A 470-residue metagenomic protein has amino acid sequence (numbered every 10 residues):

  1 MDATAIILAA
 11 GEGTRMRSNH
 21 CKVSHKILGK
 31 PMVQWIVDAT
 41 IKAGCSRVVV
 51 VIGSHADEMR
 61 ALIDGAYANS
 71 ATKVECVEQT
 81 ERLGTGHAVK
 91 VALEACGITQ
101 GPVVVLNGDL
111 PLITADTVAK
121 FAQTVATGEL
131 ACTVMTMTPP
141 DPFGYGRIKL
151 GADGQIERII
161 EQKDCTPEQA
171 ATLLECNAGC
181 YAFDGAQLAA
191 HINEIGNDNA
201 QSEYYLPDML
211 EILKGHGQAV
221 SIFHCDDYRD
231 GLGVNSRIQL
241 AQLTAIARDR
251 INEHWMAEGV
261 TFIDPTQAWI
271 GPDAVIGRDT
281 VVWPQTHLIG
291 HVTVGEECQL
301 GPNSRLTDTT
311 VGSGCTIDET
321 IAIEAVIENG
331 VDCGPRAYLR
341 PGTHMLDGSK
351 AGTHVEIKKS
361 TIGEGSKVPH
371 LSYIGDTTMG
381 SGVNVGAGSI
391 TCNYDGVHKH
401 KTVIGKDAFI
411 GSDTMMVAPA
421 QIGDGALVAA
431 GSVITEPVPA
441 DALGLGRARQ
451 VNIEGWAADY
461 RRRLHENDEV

Functional and structural regions predicted by a protein language model:
M1-S18: N-terminal nucleotide-binding beta1-loop-alpha1 segment
T4, P31-Q123, T127, H465-E466: Conserved N-terminal catalytic core of the sugar/cofactor nucleotidyltransferase
A9, I52, N107, T136-M137: Short beta-strand/turn micro-motifs composed of small residues that flank or help shape donor/cofactor-binding pockets
N19-I36: Short catalytic helix/loop segments, enriched in acidic residues and glycine and frequently bearing histidine
H25, P111, L174, Y181 (+5 more regions): Residues that recognize and position ribonucleotide moieties
D57, I113-A200: Conserved core of the sugar-phosphate nucleotidyltransferase
E157-D249, E253: Catalytic-core segments of class I nucleotidyltransferases/pyrophosphorylases that form NMP-activated intermediates
T261-L445, Q450-V451: Structural signal for interior beta-strand "rungs" in well-ordered beta-sheet cores of soluble enzyme domains
